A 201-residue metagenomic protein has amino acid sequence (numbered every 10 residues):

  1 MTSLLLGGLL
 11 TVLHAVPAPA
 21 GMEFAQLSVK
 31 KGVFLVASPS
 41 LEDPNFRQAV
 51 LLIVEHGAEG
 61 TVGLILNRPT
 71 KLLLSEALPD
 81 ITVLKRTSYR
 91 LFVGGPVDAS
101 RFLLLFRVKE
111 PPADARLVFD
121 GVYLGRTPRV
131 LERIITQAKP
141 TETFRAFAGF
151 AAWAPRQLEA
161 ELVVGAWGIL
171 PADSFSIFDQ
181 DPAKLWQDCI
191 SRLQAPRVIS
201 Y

Functional and structural regions predicted by a protein language model:
M1-H14: Bacterial N-terminal signal peptides
V16-Y201: A short aromatic-anchored loop/beta-hairpin motif
